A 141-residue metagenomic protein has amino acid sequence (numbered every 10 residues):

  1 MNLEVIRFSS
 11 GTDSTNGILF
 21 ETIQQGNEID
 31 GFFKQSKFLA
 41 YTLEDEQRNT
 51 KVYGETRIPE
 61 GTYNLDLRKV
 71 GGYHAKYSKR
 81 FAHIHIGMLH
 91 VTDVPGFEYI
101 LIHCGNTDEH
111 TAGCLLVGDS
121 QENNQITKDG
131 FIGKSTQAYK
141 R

Functional and structural regions predicted by a protein language model:
M1-R141: Cell wall/extracellular polymer interaction/catalysis modules
